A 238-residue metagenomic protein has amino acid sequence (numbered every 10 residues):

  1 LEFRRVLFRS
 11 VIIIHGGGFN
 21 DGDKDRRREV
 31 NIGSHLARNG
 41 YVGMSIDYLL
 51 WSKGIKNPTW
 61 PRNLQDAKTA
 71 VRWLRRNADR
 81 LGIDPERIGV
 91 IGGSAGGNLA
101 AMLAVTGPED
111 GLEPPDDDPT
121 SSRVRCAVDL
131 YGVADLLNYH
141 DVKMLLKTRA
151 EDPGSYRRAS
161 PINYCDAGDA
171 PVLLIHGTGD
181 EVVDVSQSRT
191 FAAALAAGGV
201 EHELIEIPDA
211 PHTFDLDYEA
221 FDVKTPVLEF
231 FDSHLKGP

Functional and structural regions predicted by a protein language model:
L1-L7: Short, small-residue-biased leader/transition segments that mark boundaries at the very start of proteins
F8-G18: Short beta-strand element of the alpha/beta-hydrolase
D23-R28, I32, M44-P85, L216-F221: Catalytic nucleophile-loop/oxyanion-hole region of alpha/beta-hydrolase and closely related hydrolase-like folds
T69-D141: Primarily recognizes the serine-hydrolase "nucleophile elbow" in alpha/beta-hydrolase and SGNH/GDSL folds
T106, D116-D117, G132-Y164, A170 (+1 more regions): Mobile cap/lid helix-loop segments that gate and shape the active-site cleft of serine hydrolases
D135-L136, G179-V183: Acidic catalytic loop of the alpha/beta-hydrolase fold
G168, L174-H176, D180: Short beta-strand/loop motif that positions the catalytic acidic residue of the alpha/beta-hydrolase fold
V185-P238: C-terminal catalytic histidine-bearing segment of alpha/beta-hydrolase fold enzymes
